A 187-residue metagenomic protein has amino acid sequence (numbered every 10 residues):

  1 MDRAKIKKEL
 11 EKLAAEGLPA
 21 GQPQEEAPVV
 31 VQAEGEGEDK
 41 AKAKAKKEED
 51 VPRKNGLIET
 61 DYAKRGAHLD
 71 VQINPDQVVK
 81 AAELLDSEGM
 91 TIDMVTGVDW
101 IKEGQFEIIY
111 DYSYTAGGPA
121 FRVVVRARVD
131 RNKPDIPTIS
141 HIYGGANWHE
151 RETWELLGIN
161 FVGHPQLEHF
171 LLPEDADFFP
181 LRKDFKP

Functional and structural regions predicted by a protein language model:
M1-P187: Terminal low-complexity/charged segments
